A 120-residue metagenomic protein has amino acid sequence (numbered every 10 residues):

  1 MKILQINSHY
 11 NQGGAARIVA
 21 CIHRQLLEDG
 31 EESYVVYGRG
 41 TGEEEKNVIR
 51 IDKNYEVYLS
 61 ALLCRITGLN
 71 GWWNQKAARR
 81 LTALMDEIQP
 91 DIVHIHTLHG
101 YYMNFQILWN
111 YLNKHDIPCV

Functional and structural regions predicted by a protein language model:
M1: Nucleotide donor/acceptor-binding cores
Q5-Q12, A20-L84: N-terminal strand-loop element at the rim of the active site of nucleotide-sugar-dependent glycosyltransferases
G13-G14, M103: Residues that form or flank phosphate/diphosphate-binding pockets in enzymes that use nucleotide phosphates
R17: A conserved mid-protein helix/loop that constitutes part of the nucleotide-sugar donor-binding site
K53-N54, Y102-I107: General structural signal for secondary-structure boundaries
A83-M103, P118-V120: Short N-terminal targeting/anchoring amphipathic segment
I107-D116: Catalytic-core regions built around general acid/base machinery
